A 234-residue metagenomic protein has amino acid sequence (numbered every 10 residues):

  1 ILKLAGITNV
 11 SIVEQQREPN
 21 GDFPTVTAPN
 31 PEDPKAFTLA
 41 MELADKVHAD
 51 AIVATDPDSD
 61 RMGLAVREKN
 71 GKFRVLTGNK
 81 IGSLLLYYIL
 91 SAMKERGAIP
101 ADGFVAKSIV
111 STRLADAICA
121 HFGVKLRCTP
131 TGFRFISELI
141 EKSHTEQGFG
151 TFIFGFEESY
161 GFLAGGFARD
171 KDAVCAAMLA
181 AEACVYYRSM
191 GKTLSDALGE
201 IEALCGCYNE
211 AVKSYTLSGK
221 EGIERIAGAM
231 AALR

Functional and structural regions predicted by a protein language model:
I1, G21-D22, M62-L64, L84 (+2 more regions): Short helix/loop capping segments that flank catalytic or ligand/cofactor-binding pockets
L2, D60-N79, A115: Short Gly/Thr/Asp-enriched flexible loops that form oxyanion-binding sites at enzyme active sites
L2-V13, D116-F122: Short helix-loop-beta junction
G6-G63: N-terminal small/polar loop signature for handling phosphorylated ligands or for N-terminal nucleophile
T8-E14, G71-L90, V174-L179: Gly/Ser/Thr-rich active-site loops/lids in small-molecule metabolic enzymes that frequently grip phosphoryl groups
R17-G21, R61, I81-L84, F133-S137: Short gly/pro/ser/thr-enriched loop/turn and capping motifs at secondary-structure boundaries
A36-A40, L85, F135: Well-ordered alpha-helical segments embedded in enzymatic catalytic cores
D45, A49-A51, T55, K72-R74 (+1 more regions): Phosphate-binding and adjacent anionic-ligand microenvironments
